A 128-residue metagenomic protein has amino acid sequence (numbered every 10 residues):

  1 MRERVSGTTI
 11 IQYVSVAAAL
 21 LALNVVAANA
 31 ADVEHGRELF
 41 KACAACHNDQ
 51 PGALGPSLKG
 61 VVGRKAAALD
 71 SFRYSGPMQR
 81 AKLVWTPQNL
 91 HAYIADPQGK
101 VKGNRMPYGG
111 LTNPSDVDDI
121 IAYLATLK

Functional and structural regions predicted by a protein language model:
R2-V16: Bacterial N-terminal signal peptides that target proteins for export
A22-A27: N-terminal signal peptide c-region/cleavage motif recognized by signal peptidases
A31-R73, Q79-V84, A95-N104, T126-K128: Periplasmic/extracellular electron-transfer cofactor-ligation site, primarily the c-type cytochrome heme-c attachment
T112-N113: A conserved structural motif in NAD(P)-dependent oxidoreductases
